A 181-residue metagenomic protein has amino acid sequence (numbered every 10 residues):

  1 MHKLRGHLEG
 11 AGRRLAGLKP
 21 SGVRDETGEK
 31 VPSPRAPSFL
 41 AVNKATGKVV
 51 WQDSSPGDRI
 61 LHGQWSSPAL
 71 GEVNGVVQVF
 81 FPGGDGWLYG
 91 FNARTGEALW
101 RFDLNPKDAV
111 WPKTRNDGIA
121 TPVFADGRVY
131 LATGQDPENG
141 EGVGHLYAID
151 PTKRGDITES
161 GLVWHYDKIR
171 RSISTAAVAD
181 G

Functional and structural regions predicted by a protein language model:
M1-G181: Noncatalytic, solvent-exposed loop/strand surfaces of beta-propeller-type extracellular/periplasmic domains
